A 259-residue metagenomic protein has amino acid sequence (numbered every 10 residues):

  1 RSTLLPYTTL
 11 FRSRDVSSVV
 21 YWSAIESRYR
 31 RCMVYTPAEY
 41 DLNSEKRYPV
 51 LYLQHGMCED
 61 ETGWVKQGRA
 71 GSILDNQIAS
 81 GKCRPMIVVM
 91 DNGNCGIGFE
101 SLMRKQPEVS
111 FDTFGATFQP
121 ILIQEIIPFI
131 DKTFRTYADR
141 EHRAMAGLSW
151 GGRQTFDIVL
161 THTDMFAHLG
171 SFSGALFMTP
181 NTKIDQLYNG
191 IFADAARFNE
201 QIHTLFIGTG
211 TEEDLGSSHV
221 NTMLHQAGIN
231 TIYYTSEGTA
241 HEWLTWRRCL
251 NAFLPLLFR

Functional and structural regions predicted by a protein language model:
R1, L5-R259: Non-catalytic cap/lid and distal C-terminal segments of serine-dependent acyl enzymes
